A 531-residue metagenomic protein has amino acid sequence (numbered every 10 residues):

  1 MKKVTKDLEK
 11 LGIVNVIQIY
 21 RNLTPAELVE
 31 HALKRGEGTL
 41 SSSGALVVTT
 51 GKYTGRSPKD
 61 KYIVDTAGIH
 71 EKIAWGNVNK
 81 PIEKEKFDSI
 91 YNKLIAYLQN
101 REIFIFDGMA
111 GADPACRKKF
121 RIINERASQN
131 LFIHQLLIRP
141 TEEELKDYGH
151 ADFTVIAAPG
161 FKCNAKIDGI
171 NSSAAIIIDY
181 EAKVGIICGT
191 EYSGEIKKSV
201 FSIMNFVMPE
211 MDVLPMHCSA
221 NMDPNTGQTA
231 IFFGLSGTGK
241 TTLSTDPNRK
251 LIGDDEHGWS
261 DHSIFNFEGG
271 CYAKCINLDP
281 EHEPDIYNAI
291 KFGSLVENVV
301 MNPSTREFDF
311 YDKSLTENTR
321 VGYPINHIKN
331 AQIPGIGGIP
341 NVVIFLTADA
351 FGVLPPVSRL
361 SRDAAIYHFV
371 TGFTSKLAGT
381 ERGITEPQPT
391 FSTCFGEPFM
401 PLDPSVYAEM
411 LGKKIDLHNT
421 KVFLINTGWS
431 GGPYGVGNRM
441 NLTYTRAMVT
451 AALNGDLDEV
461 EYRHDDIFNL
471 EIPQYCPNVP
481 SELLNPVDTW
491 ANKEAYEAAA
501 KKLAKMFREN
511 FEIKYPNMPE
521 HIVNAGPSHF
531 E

Functional and structural regions predicted by a protein language model:
M1-Y148, F153: N-terminal accessory targeting/assembly segments
K3-G44, K52, P209, H217-L235 (+4 more regions): Glycine-rich, often acidic-flanked micro-motifs that create phosphate/phosphodiester-binding or positioning elements
H70-W75, D179-V184, Q388-C394: Gly-rich Lys/Arg/Thr-decorated short loops/hinges at beta-loop-alpha junctions or inter-strand turns that position
G76-E83, I186-Y192, P398: Short histidine-centered catalytic/ligand-binding loop motif
A151-F153, A158-V207: Charged, amphipathic alpha-helical linker segments immediately N-terminal to NTP-binding catalytic cores
K240: Conserved lysine of the Walker
L483, D488-E531: Generic C-terminus detector
